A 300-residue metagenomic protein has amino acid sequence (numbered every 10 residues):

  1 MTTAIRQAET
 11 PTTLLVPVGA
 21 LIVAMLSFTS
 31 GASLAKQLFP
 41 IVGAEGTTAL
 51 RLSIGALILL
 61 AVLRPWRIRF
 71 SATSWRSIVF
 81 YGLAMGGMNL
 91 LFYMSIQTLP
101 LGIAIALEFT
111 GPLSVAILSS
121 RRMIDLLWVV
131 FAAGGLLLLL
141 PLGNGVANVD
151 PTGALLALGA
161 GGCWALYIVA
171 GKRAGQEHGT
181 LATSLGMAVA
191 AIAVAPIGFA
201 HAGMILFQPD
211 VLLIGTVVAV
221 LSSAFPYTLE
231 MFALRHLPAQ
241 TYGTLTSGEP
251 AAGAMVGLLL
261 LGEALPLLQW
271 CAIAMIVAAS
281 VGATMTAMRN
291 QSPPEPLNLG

Functional and structural regions predicted by a protein language model:
M1-G46, F80-L83, G87-L91, G134 (+3 more regions): Glycine-/small-residue-enriched transmembrane alpha-helix faces in small-molecule transporters and effluxers
M1-V23, A56-F80, L118-L127, G145-V149 (+4 more regions): Membrane-interface interhelical linkers
T2-T10, L52, V211, S247-G300: C-terminal-most transmembrane helix of multi-pass membrane proteins
G19, V23, L50-I54, F80-L83 (+9 more regions): Hydrophobic residues within alpha-helical transmembrane segments of multi-pass solute transporters/permease subunits
I22-S30, L34, V62, V79-M94 (+5 more regions): Hydrophobic alpha-helical transmembrane segments of multi-pass membrane transport proteins, especially secondary
L38, T47, R51, S95 (+7 more regions): Hydrophobic/aromatic residues within transmembrane alpha-helices of multi-pass small-molecule transporters
G46-A56, F92-M123, A160, Q240-L258: Specific alpha-helical transmembrane segments that line the substrate/conduction pathway and gating interfaces
T110, I124-G143, A160, A188-A193 (+2 more regions): Hydrophobic transmembrane alpha-helices of multi-pass small-molecule transport proteins
